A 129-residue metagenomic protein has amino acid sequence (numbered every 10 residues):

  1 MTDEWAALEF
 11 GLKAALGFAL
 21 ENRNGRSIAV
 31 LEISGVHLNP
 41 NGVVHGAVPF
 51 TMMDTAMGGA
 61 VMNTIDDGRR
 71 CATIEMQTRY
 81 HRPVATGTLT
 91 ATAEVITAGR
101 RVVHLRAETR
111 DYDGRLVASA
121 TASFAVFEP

Functional and structural regions predicted by a protein language model:
M1-P129: Terminal targeting signals and extreme-terminal segments of soluble enzymes
